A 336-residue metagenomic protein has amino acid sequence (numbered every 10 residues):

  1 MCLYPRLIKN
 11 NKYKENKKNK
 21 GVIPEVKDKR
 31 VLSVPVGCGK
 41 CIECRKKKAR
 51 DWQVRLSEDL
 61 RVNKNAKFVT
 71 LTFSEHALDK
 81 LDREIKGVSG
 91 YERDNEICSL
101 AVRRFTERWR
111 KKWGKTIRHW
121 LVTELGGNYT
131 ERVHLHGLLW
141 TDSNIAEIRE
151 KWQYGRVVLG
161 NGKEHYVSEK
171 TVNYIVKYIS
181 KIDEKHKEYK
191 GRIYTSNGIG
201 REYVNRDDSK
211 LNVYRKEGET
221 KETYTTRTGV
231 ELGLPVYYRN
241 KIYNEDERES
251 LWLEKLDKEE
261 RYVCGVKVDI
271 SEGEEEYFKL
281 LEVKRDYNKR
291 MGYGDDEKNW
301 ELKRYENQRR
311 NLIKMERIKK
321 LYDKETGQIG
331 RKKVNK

Functional and structural regions predicted by a protein language model:
M1-E131, T141-K336: Right-hand nucleic-acid polymerase module
